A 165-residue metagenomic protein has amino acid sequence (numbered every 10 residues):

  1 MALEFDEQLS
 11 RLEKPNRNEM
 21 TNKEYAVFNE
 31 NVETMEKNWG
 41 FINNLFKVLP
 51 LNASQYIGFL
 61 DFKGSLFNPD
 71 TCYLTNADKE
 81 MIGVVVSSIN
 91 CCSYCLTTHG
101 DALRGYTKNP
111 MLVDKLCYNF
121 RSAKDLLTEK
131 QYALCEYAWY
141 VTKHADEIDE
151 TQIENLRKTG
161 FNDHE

Functional and structural regions predicted by a protein language model:
M1-E165: Hydrophobic alpha-helical segments
